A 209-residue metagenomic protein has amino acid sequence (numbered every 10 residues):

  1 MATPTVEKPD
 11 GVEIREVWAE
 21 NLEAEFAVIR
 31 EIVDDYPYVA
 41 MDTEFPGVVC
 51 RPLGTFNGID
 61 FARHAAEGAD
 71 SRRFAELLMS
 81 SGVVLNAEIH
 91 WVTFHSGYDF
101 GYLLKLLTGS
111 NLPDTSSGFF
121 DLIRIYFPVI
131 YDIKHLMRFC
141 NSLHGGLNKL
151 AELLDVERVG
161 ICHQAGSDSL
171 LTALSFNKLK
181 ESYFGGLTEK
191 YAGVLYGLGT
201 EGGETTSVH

Functional and structural regions predicted by a protein language model:
M1-L77, I133: N-terminal accessory regions of nucleic-acid-interacting proteins
T3, P52-H209: Metal-dependent phosphoesterase core characteristic of DEDDh/y 3'-5' exonuclease domains
